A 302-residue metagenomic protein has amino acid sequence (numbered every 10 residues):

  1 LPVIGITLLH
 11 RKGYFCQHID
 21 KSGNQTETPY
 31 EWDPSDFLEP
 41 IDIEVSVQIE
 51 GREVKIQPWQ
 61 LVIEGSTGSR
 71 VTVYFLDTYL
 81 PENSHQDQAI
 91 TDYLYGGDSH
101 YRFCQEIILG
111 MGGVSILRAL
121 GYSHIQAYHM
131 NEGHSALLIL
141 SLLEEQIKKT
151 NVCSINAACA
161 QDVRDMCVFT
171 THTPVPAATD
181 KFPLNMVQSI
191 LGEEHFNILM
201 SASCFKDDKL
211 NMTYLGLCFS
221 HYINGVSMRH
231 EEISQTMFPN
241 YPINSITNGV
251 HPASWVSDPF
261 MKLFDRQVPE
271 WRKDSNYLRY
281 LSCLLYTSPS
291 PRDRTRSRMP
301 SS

Functional and structural regions predicted by a protein language model:
V3-Q17, E27-T28: Hydrophobic or amphipathic alpha-helical targeting/insertion segments
D20-I63: Extended, Lys/Arg-enriched charged tracts that mediate electrostatic binding to polyanionic substrates
T67-H124, L191-L217, L278-S282: Conserved nucleotide-sugar donor-binding subdomain of glycosyltransferases
I107-N185, Q235: Conserved nucleotide-sugar donor-interacting segment of glycosyltransferase catalytic cores, predominantly GT-B
H129, S220-S227: A short beta-strand/loop micro-motif in the catalytic core of glycosyltransferases that engages the nucleotide-sugar
H172, E231-L285: Helix-loop-beta element that forms the nucleotide-linked donor phosphate-binding surface in glycosyltransferases
Y286-T295: Conserved small/polar residues in nucleotide/adenosyl-binding loops
S297-S301: Hydrophobic alpha-helical segments, chiefly the membrane-spanning helices and signal/signal-anchor peptides
